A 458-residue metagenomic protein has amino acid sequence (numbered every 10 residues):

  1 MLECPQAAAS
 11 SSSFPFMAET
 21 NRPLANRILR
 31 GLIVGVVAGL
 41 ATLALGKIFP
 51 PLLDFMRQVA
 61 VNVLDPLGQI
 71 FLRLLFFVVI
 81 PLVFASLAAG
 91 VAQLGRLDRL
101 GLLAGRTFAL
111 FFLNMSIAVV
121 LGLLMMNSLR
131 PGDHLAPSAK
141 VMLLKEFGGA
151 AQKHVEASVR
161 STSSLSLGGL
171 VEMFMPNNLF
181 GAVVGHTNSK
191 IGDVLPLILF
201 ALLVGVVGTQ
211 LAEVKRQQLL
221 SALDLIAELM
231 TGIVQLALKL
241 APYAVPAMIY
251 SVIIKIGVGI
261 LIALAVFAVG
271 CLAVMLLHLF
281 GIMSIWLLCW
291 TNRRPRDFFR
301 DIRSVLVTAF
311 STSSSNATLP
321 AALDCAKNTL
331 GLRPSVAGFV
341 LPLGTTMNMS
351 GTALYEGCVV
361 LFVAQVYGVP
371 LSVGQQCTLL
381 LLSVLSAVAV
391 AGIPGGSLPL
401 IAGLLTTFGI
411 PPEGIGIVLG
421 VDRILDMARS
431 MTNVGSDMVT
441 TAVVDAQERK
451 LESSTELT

Functional and structural regions predicted by a protein language model:
C4, F14-F16, T20, L24 (+1 more regions): Cytosolic juxtamembrane C-terminal amphipathic helix followed by a basic/polar low-complexity tail immediately after
E19-A25, L29, V36-A44, L53 (+7 more regions): Signature of multi-pass transmembrane helix bundles
N62-R73, L102, R106, S221-Q235 (+4 more regions): Short amphipathic alpha-helical coupling elements at transmembrane boundaries
L74, F112-S116, L272-L277, A309-S314 (+4 more regions): Hydrophobic transmembrane alpha-helical segments of multi-pass transport and channel proteins
F76, K190-P196, Q235-L238, A273-V274 (+5 more regions): Membrane-interfacial loop-to-helix junctions in multi-pass transporters
V79-V83, A241-A244, S314-A322, V336 (+3 more regions): Transmembrane helix boundary and interhelical junction motifs in multipass membrane proteins
R106-I117, I226, A265-I282, D301-T308 (+3 more regions): Small-residue-enriched core segments of transmembrane alpha-helices in multipass membrane transport and channel
S304-A387, T440-T441, L451-T458: Helix-loop-helix junctions within the multi-pass membrane cores of secondary transporters/permeases
